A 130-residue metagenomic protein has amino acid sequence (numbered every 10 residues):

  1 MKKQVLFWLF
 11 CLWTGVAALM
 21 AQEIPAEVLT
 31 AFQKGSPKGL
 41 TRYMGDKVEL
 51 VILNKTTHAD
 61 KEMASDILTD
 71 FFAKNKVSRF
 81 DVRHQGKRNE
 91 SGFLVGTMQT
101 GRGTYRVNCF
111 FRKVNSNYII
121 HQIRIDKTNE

Functional and structural regions predicted by a protein language model:
M1-I24: Bacterial Sec-dependent N-terminal signal peptides
A21-S36: Short, aromatic-enriched amphipathic alpha-helices that serve as compact interaction elements
G39-L40: Solenoid-repeat scaffolds in large eukaryotic assemblies
M44-K47, N54-T56, H84-G86, T97-T100 (+2 more regions): A mature extracytoplasmic/lumenal domain signature
M44-R79: Short solvent-exposed beta->alpha transition segments
V48, E90-G92, Y118: Hydrophobic residues embedded in beta-strands of well-ordered beta-sheets
S65-G103: Surface-exposed, charged secondary-structure patches
T104-E130: Short beta-strand edge/turn micro-motifs at domain boundaries
